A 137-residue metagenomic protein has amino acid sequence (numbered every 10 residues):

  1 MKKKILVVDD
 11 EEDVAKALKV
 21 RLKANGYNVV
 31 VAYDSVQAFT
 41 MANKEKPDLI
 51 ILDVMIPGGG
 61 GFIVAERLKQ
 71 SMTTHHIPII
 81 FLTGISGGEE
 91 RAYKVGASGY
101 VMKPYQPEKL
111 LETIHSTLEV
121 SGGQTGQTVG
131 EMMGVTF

Functional and structural regions predicted by a protein language model:
A15, P57, H75, K103: The feature encodes the CheY-like receiver
K16-A24: Charged docking surfaces used in two-component/phosphorelay signaling
K19, I63, I85-M102, K109-E112 (+2 more regions): Alpha4 helix (beta4-alpha4-beta5 surface) of REC/receiver domains from two-component response regulators
G26-Y33, M41: Short hydrophobic/Thr-rich beta-strand motif most characteristic of the beta2 strand and flanking loop of CheY-like
D34-Q37, G60-V64: Acidic catalytic/metal-coordinating carboxylates
E45-I51, I56: Active-site beta3 strand of CheY-like receiver
I80-L82: Hydrophobic/aromatic residues positioned on beta-strands within the core alpha/beta folds
S121-F137: CheY-like receiver
